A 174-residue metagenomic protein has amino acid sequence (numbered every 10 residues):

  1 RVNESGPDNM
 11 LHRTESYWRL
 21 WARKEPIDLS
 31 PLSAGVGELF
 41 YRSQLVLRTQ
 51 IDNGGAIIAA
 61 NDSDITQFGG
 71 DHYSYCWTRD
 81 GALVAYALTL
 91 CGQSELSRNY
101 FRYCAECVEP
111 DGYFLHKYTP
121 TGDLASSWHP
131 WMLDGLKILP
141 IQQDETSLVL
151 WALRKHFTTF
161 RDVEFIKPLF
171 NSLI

Functional and structural regions predicted by a protein language model:
R1-Y73, S94, R98, A105-D111 (+1 more regions): Acidic/polar, glycine-enriched structural segments that form the non-catalytic walls/loops of the carbohydrate-binding
A56-T66, C76, G92-I174: Helix-terminus loop motifs that line ligand-binding clefts
R79-D80: Hydrophobic alpha-helical transmembrane segments
